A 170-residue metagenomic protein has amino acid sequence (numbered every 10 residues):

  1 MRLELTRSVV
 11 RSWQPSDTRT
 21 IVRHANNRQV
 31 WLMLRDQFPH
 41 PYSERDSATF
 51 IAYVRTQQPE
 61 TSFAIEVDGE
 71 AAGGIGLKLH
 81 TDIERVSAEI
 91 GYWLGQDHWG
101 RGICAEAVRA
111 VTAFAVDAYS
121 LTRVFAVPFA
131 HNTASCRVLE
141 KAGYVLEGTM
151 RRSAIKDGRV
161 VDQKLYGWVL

Functional and structural regions predicted by a protein language model:
M1-Q29, S62-L170: Acyl-donor (CoA/ACP) binding surface of acyl/acetyltransferases
Q29-A52: Conserved GNAT-fold acetyl-CoA-binding loop/helix
I51-A64: A short helix-loop-beta-strand connector motif used in the catalytic cores of GNAT acetyltransferases and, in some
